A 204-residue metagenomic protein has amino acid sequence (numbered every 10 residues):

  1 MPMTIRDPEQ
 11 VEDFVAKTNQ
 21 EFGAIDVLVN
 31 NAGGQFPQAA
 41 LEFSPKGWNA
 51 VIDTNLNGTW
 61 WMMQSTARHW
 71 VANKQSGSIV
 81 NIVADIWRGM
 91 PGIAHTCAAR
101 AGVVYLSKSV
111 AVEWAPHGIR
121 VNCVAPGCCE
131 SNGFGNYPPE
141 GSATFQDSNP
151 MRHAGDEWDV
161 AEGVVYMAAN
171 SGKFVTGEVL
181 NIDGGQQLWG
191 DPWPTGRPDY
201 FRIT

Functional and structural regions predicted by a protein language model:
P2-D13, P45, W158-D159: The beta1-alpha1 cofactor-binding region of Rossmann-like NAD(H)/NADP(H)-dependent oxidoreductases
D7, P116, C123, A143-V175 (+1 more regions): C-terminal helical subdomain
A39-A40, S44-I52, F134, F145: Substrate-binding pocket helix/loop in short-chain dehydrogenase/reductase
M63-Q64, K108: A short, exposed helix-loop element centered on a Lys and neighboring polar residues
V71, V80-G102, S107-P116, C128: Catalytic loop of short-chain dehydrogenase/reductase
R88, A125-N136, I182: Short, flexible catalytic-loop segment of classical short-chain dehydrogenase/reductase
V165, T176-T204: Short C-terminal tail/terminal secondary-structure segment of NAD(P)H-dependent dehydrogenase/reductase domains
